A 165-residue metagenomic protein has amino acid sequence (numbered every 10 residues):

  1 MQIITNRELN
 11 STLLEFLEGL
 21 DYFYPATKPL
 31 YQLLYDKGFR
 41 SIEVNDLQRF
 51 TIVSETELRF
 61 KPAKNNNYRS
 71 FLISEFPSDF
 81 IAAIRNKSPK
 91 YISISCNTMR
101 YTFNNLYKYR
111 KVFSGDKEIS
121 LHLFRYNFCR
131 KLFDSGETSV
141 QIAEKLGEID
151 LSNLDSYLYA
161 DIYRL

Functional and structural regions predicted by a protein language model:
Q2-S41: Basic, Lys/Arg- and aromatic-enriched nucleic-acid-binding interface segment
N10-L13, Y24-K28, P77, R100 (+2 more regions): Short, leucine-enriched amphipathic alpha-helices that occur as contiguous helical runs
L33-D46, S135-E137, L146-E148: A short, glycine-centered helix-capping/turn motif at helix boundaries that positions DNA-contacting or catalytic
K37, D46-F80: Conserved tyrosine-mediated DNA breakage-rejoining catalytic core shared by Y-recombinases
K64-N65, L146-L165: Catalytic-site neighborhood detector that most strongly recognizes the C-terminal catalytic loop/helix of tyrosine
S74-D116: Active-site/catalytic core of tyrosine-dependent DNA strand-transfer enzymes
D116-G136, E144, S152-S156: Short basic/aromatic active-site micro-motif
